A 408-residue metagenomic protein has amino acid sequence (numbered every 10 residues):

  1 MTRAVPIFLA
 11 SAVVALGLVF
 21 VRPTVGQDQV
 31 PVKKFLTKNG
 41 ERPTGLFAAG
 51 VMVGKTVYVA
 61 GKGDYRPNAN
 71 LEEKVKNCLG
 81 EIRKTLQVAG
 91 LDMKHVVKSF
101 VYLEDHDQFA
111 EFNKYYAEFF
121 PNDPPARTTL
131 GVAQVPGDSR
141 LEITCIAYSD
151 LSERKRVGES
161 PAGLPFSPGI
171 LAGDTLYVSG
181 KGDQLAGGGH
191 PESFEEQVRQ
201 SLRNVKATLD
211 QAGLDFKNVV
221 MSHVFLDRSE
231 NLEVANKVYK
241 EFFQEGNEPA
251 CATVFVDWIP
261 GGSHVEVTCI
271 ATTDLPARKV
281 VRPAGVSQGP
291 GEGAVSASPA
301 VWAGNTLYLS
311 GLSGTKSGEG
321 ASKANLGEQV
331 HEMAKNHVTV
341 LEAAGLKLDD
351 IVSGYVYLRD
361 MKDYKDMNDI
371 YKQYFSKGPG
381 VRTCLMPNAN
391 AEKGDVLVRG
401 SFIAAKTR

Functional and structural regions predicted by a protein language model:
M1-A10: Bacterial N-terminal signal peptides that target proteins for export
L9-V19: Bacterial N-terminal signal peptides
G17-K98, L103-R203, A207-M221, L226-K335 (+2 more regions): N-terminal presequence-like segments and the immediate start of the first folded domain
